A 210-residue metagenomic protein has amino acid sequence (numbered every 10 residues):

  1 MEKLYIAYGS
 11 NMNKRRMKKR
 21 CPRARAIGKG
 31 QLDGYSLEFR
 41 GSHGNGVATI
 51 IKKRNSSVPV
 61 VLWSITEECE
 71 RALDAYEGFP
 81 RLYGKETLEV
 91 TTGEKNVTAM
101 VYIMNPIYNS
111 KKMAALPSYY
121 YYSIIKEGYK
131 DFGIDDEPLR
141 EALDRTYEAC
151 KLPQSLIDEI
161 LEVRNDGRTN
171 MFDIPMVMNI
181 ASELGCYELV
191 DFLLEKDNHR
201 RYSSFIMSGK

Functional and structural regions predicted by a protein language model:
M1-C150: Glycine-aromatic micro-motifs
K3, A115, V163-R168, N179-I180: A short, ordered amphipathic alpha-helix with a cationic face
C69-A72, Y121, L156, D173 (+1 more regions): Amphipathic alpha-helical interface surfaces
D131, V163-D166, L184, E195 (+1 more regions): Surface-exposed polar/charged interaction patches
A149-F172: N-terminal acidic leader/helix
P153-L156, I174, C186, N198-H199: Short amphipathic alpha-helical segments that mediate assembly, nucleic-acid/protein binding, or membrane association
R168-D191: Acidic, low-complexity, intrinsically disordered interaction modules
D191-K210: Long, highly charged low-complexity segments enriched in Glu/Asp and Lys/Arg with interspersed Ser/Thr
